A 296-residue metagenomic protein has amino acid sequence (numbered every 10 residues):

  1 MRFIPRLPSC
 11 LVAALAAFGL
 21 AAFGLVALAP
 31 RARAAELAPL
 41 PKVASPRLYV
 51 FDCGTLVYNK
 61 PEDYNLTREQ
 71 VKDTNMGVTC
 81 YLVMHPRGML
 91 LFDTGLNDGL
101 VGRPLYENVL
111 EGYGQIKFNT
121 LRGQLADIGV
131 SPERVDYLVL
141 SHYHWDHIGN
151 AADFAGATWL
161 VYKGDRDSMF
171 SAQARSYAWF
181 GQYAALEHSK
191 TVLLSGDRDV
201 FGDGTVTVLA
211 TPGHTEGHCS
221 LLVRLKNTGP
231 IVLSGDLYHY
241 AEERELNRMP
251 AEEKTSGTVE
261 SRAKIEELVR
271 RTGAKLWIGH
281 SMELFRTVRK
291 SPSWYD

Functional and structural regions predicted by a protein language model:
M1-G19: Bacterial N-terminal signal peptides that target proteins for export
L28-R33: Sec/Tat signal peptide C-region and signal peptidase I cleavage site
A35-P39, I116-R134, Y162-A210, T255-G273: Metallo-beta-lactamase
G54-G123, S220-Y238: Conserved beta-strand hairpin/beta-sheet module of binuclear metal-dependent hydrolase folds, prominently
V57-N59, G99, Y143-G149, D167-S168 (+3 more regions): Active-site environment of divalent metal-dependent phosphoester hydrolases
L91-G95, D136-H142, L160-Y162, L209-G213 (+3 more regions): Active-site neighborhood of phospho(di)ester-bond hydrolases with catalytic His/Asp-centered motifs
D98, E111-G123, L222, N227-D296: Cap/insert and terminal regions of metallo-dependent hydrolase folds
L100, P104-V161: Active-site metal-binding motif and surrounding structural segment of the metallo-beta-lactamase
